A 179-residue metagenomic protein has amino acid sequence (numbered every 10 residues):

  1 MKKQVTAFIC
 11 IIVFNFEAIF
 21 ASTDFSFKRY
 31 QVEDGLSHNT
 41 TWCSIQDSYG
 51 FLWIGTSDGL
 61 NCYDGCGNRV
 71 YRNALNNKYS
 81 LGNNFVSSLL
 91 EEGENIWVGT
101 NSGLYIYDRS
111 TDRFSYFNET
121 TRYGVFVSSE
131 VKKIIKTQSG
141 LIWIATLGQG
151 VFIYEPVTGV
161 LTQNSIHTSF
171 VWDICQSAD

Functional and structural regions predicted by a protein language model:
M1-D179: Carboxylate-rich, polar loop motifs that coordinate divalent cations or form catalytic acidic clusters
